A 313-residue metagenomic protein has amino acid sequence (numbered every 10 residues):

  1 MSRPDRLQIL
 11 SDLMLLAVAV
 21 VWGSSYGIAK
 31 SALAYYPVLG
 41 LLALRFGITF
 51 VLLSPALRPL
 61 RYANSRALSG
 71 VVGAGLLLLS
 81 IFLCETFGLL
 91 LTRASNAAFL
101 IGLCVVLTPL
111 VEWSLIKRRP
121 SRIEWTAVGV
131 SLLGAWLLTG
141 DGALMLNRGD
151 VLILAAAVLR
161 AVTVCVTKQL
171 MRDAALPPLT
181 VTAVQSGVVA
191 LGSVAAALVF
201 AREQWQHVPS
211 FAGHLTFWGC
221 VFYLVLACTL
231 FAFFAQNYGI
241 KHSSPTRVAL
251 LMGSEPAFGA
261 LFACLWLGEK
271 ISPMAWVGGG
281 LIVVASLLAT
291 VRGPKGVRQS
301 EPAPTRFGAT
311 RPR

Functional and structural regions predicted by a protein language model:
S2-Q8, L44-G47, F217-G219, M252-R313: C-terminal-most transmembrane helix of multi-pass membrane proteins
L7-S11, A34-L39, A43, A63-L68 (+3 more regions): Juxtamembrane helix-entry segments on the extracytoplasmic side of multipass membrane proteins
V21, S25-Y26, S54-I101, T108-P109 (+3 more regions): Specific transmembrane alpha-helical segments of multi-pass solute transporters/efflux pumps, especially DMT/EamA
G27, F50-L53, T108-P109, M145-Q206 (+1 more regions): Transmembrane alpha-helical segments that form core, pore/gating elements of small-molecule transporters/exporters
A32, L41, R45, G88 (+8 more regions): Hydrophobic/aromatic residues within transmembrane alpha-helices of multi-pass small-molecule transporters
L42-L44, L83, A97-L103, T167-L191 (+2 more regions): Helix-helix packing/entry segments at the starts of transmembrane helices
L52-R61, C104-T126, L133, A257-W276: C-terminal transmembrane-helix exit sites in multi-pass transporters
L53, V72, L78, P120-G140 (+5 more regions): Hydrophobic transmembrane alpha-helices of multi-pass small-molecule transport proteins
